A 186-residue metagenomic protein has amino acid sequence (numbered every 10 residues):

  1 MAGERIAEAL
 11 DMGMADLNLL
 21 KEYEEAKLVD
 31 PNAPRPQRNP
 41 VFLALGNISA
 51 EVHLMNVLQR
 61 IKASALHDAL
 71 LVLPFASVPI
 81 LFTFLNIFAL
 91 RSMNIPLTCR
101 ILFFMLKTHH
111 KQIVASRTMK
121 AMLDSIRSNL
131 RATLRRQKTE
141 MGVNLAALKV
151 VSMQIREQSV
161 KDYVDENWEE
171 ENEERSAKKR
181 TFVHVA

Functional and structural regions predicted by a protein language model:
M1-N56, E171-E174, K179-A186: Eukaryotic charged/polar low-complexity linker/IDR segments
M1-R5, G13, I61-K62, P74 (+1 more regions): General structural signal for secondary-structure boundaries
F42-L43, M55-Q59, H67-L71, N86 (+1 more regions): Amphipathic alpha-helical repeat scaffolds
K62-L66, A76-A186: Extended acidic/polar alpha-helical scaffold segments
